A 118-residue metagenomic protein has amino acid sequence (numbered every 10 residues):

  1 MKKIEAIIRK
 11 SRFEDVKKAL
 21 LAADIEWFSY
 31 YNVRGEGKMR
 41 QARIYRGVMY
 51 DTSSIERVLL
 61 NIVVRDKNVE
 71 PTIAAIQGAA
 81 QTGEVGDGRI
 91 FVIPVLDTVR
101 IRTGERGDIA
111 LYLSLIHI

Functional and structural regions predicted by a protein language model:
K2-I4, D24-S29, E56-L60, G86-R89: A generic structural signal for short beta-strands and their flanking turns/coil linkers
K3-A42: N-terminal first-folded block
G37-V58: Short acidic, glycine/proline-enriched helix-loop-strand junctions
A42-G47, D97-S114: Short, low-order "capping/linker" segments at domain edges
D51-V85: Mid-chain, well-packed structural core segment of small domains
Q77-R106: C-terminal structural segments of small proteins and small subunits
I116-I118: Conserved small/polar residues in nucleotide/adenosyl-binding loops
